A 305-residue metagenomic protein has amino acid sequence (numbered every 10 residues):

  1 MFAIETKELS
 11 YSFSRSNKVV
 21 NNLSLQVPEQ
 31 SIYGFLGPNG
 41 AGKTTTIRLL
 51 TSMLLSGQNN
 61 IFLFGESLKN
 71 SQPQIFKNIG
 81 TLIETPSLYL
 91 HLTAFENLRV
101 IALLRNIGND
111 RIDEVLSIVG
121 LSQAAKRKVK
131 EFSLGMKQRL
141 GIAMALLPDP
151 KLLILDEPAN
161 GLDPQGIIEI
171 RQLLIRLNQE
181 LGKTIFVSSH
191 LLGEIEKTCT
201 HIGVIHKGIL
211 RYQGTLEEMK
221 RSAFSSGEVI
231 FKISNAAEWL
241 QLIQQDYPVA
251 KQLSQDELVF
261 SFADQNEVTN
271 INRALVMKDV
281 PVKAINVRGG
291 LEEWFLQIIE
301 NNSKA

Functional and structural regions predicted by a protein language model:
F2-T6, Y11-V187, L192-H206, Y212: ABC transporter nucleotide-binding domains
V19, G108, E194, E238-W239 (+2 more regions): Short phosphate-engaging motifs
T93, T215, V287-G290: Short loop/turn segments at beta->alpha junctions
K130, E257, R288-G289: Conserved beta-strand edge residues that scaffold enzyme active sites
Q172-F262: ABC transporter nucleotide-binding domain
A263-A305: C-terminal coupling/interaction segments
